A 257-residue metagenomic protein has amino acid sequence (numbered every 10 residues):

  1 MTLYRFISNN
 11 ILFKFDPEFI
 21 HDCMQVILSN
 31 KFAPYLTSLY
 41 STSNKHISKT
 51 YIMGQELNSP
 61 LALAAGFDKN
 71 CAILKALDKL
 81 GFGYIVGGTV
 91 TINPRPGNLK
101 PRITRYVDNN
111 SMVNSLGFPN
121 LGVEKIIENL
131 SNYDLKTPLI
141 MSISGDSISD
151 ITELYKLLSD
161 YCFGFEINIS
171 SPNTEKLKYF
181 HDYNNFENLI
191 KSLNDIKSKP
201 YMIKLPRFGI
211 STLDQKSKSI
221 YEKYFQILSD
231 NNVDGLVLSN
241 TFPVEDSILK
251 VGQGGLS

Functional and structural regions predicted by a protein language model:
T2-P138: N-terminal capping/small domains of soluble enzymes
Q25, S29-S43, S115, P172-N185 (+1 more regions): Glycine/Thr-rich beta-alpha phosphate-binding loop at enzyme active sites
L61-A65, I85-G87, N114, L139-I143 (+3 more regions): Hydrophobic faces of well-ordered beta-strands that scaffold small-molecule active sites in alpha/beta enzyme cores
G66-D68, V90, S144-D146, S170-P172 (+2 more regions): Active-site beta-loop-alpha junctions enriched in small/polar residues
V86-N98, C162-S170, D234-F242: Non-cysteine beta-strand/loop elements that form the S-adenosyl-L-methionine
P94-P101, V123-I127, N173-S198, T212 (+1 more regions): Active-site-adjacent beta->alpha loops and helix N-cap segments on the catalytic face of soluble alpha/beta enzymes
S111-N114, N120-T137, D182-M202, Q253-S257: Alpha-helix-loop-beta-strand connector modules within alpha/beta enzyme cores
I140-E153, K178-F186, P200-S229: Active-site glycine- and acidic-residue-rich loops that bind and position anionic ligands or nucleotide-like cofactors
